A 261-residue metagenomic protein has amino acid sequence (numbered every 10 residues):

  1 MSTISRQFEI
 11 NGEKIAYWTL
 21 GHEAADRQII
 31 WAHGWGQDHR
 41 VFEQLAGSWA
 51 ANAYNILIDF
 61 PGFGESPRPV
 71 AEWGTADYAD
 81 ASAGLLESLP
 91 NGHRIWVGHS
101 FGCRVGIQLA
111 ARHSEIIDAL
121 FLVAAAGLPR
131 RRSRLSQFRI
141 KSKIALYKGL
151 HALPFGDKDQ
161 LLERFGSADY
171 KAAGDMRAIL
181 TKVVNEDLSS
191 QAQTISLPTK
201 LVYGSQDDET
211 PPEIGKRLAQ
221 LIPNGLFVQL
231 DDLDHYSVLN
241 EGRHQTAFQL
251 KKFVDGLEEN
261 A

Functional and structural regions predicted by a protein language model:
F8-I10, W18, L57-V97, L239-F248: Active-site loop/oxyanion-hole signature of alpha/beta-hydrolase fold enzymes
E13-E65: Conserved HGGG/HGGXW glycine-rich cap/lid loop of the alpha/beta-hydrolase fold
R104-R112, I117-G149: Flexible "cap/lid" loop of the alpha/beta hydrolase fold
Q137-I140, I144-L197: Conserved alpha/beta-hydrolase catalytic His-Asp/Glu region
T194-I195, L201-Y203, D207: Short beta-strand/loop motif that positions the catalytic acidic residue of the alpha/beta-hydrolase fold
L197, P211-A219: Short alpha-helix in the alpha/beta-hydrolase fold that links the catalytic acid
Q206-T210, Y236: Acidic catalytic loop of the alpha/beta-hydrolase fold
L226, D231-A261: Catalytic active-site module of serine/aspartate enzymes centered on a nucleophile-bearing elbow/loop
